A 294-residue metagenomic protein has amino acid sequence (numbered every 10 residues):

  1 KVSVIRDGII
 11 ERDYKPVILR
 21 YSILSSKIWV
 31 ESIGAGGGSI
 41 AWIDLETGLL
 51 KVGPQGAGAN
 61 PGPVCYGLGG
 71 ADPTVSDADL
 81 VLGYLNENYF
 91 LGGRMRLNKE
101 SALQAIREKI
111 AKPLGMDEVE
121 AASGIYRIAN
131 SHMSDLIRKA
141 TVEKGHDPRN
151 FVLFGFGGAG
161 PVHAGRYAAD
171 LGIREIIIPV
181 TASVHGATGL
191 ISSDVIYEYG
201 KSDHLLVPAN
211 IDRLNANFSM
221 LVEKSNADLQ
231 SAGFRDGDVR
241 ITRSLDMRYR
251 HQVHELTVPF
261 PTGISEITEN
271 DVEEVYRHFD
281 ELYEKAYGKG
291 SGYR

Functional and structural regions predicted by a protein language model:
V2-I5, G36-G38, E46-P61, P73-T74 (+4 more regions): C-terminal, non-catalytic interaction/recognition modules in large multi-subunit enzymes and RNPs
V2-S26, K51: Basic, amphipathic juxtamembrane/active-site segments that coordinate anionic phosphate or diphosphate groups
S25, A35-G36: Short, solvent-exposed loop/turn segments at the edges of secondary structure
K27-I28, A164: Short beta-alpha junctions and helix-cap segments that line functional grooves
W29-I33: Short Gly/Pro-enriched turn/cap motifs at secondary-structure boundaries
G70: OB-fold/S1-family RNA-binding modules
